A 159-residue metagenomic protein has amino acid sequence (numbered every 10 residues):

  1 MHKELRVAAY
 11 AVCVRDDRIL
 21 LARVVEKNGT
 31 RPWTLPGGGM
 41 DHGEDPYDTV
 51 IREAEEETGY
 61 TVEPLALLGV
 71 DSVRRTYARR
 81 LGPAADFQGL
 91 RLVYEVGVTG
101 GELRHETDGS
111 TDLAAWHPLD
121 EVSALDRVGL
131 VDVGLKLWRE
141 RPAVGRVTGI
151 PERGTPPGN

Functional and structural regions predicted by a protein language model:
M1-I19, G39-D41, V93-E95: Conserved N-terminal beta-strand and adjoining loop/helix that marks the start of the Nudix/MutT-like hydrolase domain
K3, G29, D71-A78: Short, solvent-exposed loop/turn segments at secondary-structure junctions
K3-L5, P32, G82-L90, D108-T111: A generic structural micro-feature
R18-Y60: Conserved Nudix-box catalytic region and its N-terminal flanking loop in Nudix hydrolases and closely related
I19, L65, F87-V93, A114: Structural motif
N28, W33, R104-N159: Nudix hydrolase/Nudix homology domain
T61-V70: A short coil-to-beta-strand element that immediately follows conserved catalytic motifs
V73-L103: Active-site-adjacent beta-strand/loop module that shapes the phosphate/pyrophosphate-binding cleft
